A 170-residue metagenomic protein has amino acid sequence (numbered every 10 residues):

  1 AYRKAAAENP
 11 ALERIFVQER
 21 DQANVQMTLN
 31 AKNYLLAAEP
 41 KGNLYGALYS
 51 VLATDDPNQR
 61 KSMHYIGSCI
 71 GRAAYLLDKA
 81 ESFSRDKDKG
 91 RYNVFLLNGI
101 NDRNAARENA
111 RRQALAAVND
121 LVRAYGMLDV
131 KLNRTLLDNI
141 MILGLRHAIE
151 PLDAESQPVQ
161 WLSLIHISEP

Functional and structural regions predicted by a protein language model:
A5-V17, D21-P40, K61-H64, D86-M127: Divalent-cation-assisted or electrostatically stabilized phosphate/pyrophosphate-binding catalytic cores
Y49, A74-L77, Y125: A structural signal for well-ordered alpha-helices, especially hydrophobic packing surfaces of coiled-coils
V51-R60, L128, L132: Inter-helical turn/loop segments and adjacent helix faces that build the functional surface of alpha-helical bundle
Q59-R60, R134, D138-W161: Histidine/acidic-rich helix-loop-helix segments that form or flank divalent-metal centers in metalloenzyme catalytic
K61-R85: Active-site alpha-helical segments that house and flank conserved acidic catalytic motifs for diphosphate chemistry
L162-P170: Residue-level detector of conserved catalytic or cofactor/ligand-binding positions in enzyme active sites
